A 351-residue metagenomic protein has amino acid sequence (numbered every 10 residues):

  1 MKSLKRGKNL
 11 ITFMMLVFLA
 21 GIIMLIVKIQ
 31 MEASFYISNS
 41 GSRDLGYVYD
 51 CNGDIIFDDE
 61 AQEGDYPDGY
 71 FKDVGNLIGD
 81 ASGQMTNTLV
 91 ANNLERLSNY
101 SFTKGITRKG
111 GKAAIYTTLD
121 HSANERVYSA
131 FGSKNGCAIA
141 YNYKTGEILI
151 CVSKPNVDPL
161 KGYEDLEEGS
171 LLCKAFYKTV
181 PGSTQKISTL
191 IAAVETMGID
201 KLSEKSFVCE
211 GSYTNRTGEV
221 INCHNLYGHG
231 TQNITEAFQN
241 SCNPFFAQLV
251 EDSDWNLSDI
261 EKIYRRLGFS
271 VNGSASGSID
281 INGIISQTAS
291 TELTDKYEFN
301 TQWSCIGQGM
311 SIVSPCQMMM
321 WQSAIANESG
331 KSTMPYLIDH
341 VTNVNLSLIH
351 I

Functional and structural regions predicted by a protein language model:
M1-L166, K178, S183, D200-S203 (+1 more regions): Periplasmic/cell-envelope proteins involved in peptidoglycan metabolism and beta-lactam response
N52, K144-G182, S188-I349: Beta-lactam-recognizing serine transpeptidase/beta-lactamase-like catalytic domain environment
